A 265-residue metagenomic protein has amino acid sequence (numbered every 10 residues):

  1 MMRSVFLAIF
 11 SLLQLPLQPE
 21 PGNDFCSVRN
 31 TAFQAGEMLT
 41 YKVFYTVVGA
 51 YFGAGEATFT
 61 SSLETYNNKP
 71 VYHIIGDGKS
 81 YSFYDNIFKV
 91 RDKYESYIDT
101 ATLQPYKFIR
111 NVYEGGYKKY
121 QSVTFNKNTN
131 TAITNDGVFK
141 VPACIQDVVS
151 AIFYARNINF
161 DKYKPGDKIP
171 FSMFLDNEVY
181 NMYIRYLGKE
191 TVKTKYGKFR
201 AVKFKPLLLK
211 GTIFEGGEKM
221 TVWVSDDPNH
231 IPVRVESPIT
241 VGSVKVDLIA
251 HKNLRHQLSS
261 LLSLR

Functional and structural regions predicted by a protein language model:
S4-L13: Sec-dependent N-terminal signal peptides
L15-L17: Leucine-biased recognition of intrinsically disordered, low-complexity hydrophobic segments
P19-F125, Y163-R265: Acidic, serine/threonine-rich low-complexity disordered tracts
Y117-I158: Hydrophobic, well-structured mid-protein blocks that either form specific transmembrane helices
